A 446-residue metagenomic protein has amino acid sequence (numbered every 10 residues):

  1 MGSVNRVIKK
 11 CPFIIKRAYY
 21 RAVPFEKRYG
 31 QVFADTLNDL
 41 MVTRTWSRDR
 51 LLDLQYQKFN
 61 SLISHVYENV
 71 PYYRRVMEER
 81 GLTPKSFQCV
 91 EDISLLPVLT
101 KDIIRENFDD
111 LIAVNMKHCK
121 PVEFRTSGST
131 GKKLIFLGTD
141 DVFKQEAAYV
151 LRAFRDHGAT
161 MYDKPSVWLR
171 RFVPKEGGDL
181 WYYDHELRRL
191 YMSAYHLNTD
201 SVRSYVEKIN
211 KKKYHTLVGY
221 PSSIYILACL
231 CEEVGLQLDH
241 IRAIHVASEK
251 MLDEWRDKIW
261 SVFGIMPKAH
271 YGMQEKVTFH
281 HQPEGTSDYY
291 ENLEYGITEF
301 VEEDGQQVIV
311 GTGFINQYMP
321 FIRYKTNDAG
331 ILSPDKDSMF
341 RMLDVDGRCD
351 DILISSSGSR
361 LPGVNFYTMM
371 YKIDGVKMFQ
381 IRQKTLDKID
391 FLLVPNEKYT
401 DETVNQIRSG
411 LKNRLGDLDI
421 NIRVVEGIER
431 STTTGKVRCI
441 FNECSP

Functional and structural regions predicted by a protein language model:
M1-R125, K132-Q145, R152-K164, K211 (+4 more regions): Nucleotide 5′-phosphate-binding alpha/beta core
S61, R171-N292: Conserved adenylate-forming
V66, T126, S166, L217 (+6 more regions): Residue-level signal for inorganic ion chemistry
G128, W260-S261, K372, N413: Solvent-exposed polar/charged
P165-V167, V310: Conserved beta-strand elements of the Class I
R189, P267, T298, D419-I422: Generic structural signal for residues in well-ordered beta-strands
L217, Q317-Y318, I322-L418: AMP-binding/adenylate-forming catalytic core of the ANL superfamily
M251-K336, C349-D351: Conserved AMP-binding/adenylate-forming
